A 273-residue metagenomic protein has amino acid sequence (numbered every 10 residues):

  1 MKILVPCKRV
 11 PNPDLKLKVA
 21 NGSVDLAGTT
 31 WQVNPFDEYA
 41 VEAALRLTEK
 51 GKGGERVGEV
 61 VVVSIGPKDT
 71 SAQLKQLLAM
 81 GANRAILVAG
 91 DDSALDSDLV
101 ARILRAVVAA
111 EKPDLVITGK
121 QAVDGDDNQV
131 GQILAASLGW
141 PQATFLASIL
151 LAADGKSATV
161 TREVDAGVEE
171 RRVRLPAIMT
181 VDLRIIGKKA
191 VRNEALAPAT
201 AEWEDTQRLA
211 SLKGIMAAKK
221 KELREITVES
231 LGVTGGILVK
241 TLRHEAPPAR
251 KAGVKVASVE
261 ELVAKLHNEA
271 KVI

Functional and structural regions predicted by a protein language model:
M1-I273: N-terminal glycine-rich FAD/FM-binding segment characteristic of electron-transfer flavoproteins
